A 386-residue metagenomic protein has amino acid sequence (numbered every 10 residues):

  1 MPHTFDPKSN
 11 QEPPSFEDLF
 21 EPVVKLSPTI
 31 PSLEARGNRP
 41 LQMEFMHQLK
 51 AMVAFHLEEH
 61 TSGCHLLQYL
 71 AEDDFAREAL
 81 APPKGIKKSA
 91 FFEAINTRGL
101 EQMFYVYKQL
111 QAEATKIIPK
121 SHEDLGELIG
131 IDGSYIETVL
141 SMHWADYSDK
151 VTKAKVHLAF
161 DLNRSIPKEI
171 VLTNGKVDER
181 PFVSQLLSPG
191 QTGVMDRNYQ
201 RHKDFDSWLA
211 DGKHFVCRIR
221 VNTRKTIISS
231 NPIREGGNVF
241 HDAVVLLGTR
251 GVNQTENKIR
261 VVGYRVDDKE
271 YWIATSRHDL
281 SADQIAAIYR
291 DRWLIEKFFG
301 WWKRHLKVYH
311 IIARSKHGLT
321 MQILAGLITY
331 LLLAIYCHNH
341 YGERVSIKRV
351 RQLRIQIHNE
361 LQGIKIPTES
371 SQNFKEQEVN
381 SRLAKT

Functional and structural regions predicted by a protein language model:
M1-H65, Y69, N96-R98, Y105-V106 (+4 more regions): Single, function-defining residue in the core of a domain
A71-A81: Extended, structured, electrostatic nucleic-acid-contact surfaces
A79-R98: Major-groove recognition helix of helix-turn-helix-like DNA-binding domains
L80, K116-I118, W144-D146, D204: Catalytic micro-motifs at enzyme active sites that drive phosphoryl/nucleotidyl and oxygen chemistry
P82, T115-K116, N380-K385: A short, hydrophobic/aromatic-rich structural module that often spans a beta strand with its adjoining loop
E101-E113: Short Lys/Arg-enriched helix C-cap and helix-to-coil transition segments that create basic nucleic-acid-contact patches
Q111-P119, D178-R180: A short, well-structured juxtamembrane/interface segment
